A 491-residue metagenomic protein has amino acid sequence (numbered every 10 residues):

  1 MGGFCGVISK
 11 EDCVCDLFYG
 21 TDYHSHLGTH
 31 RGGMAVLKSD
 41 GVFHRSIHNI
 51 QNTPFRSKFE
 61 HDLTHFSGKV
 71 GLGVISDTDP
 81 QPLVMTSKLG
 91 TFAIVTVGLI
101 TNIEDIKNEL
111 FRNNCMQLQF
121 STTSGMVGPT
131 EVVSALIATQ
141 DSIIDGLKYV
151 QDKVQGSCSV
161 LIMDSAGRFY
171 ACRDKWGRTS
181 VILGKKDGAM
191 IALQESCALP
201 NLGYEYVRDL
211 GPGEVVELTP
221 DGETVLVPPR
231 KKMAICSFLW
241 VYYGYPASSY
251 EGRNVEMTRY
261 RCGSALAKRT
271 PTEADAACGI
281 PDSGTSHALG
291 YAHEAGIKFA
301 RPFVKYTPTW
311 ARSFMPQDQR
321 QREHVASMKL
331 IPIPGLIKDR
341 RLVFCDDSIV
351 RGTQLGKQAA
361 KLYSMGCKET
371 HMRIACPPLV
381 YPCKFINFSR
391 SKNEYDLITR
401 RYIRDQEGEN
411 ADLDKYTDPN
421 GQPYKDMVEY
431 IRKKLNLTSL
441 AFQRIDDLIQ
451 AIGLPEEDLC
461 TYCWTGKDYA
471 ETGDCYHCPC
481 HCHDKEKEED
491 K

Functional and structural regions predicted by a protein language model:
M1-G211, E217-A274, I280, E369: Conserved short alpha-helical segments that host acidic/polar catalytic motifs at enzyme active sites
K10, Y23, R112, T139 (+7 more regions): Short, well-ordered loop/turn and helix-capping segments at boundaries between secondary-structure elements and domains
D12-V14, N102, F169, R178-S180 (+7 more regions): Flexible loop/turn segments at secondary-structure boundaries
T96, K338, D346: A cytosolic small-molecule/anion-sensing beta-strand core signal
T123-S134, F299-A311, G408-A411, S439-I452: A conserved beta-strand->alpha-helix junction
A166-R168, R173, G203-D209, A359-K491: PRPP-dependent phosphoribosyltransferase catalytic core
A277, G284-Y291, A295, F299 (+2 more regions): Extended, hydrophobic alpha-helical segments in both membrane/secreted and soluble proteins
G296-L342, G352, V380-K392: Short, glycine/charge-rich flexible loops or terminal/linker lids adjacent to PRPP-binding catalytic cores
